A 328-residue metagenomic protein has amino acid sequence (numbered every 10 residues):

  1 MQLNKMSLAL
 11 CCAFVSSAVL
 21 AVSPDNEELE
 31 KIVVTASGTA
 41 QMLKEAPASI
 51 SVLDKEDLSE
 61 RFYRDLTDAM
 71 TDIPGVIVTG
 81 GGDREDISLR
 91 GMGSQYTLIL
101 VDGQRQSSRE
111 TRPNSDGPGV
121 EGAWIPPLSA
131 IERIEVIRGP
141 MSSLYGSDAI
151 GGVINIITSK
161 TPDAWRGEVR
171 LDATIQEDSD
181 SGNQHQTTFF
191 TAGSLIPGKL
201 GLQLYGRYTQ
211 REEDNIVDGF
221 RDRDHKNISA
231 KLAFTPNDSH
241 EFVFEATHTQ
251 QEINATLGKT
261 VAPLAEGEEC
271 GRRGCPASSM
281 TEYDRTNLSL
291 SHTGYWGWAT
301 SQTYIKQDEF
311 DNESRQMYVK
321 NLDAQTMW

Functional and structural regions predicted by a protein language model:
M1-D25: Cleavable N-terminal targeting peptides that direct proteins into the secretory/outer-membrane pathway or into
V22, N26-A164: Acidic, small-polar-rich N-terminal luminal/periplasmic segments of exported/outer-membrane proteins
D86, R133, R138, V153 (+5 more regions): Membrane-embedded beta-strand positions in outer-membrane beta-barrel channels/transporters
T111, S181, D214-D218, F242-G274 (+2 more regions): Outer-membrane beta-barrel and related beta-rich outer-membrane complex signature in Gram-negative bacteria
N114-G117, S129-E132, R138, S143-I216 (+1 more regions): Outer-membrane beta-barrel translocator/receptor signature
D116-G119, V136-I137, R170-T174, R211-I216 (+2 more regions): Extracytoplasmic loops and strand-loop junctions of Gram-negative outer membrane beta-barrel proteins
D180-T256, M280-T300: Transmembrane beta-barrel wall of Gram-negative outer-membrane proteins
G267-G274, S278-S289, T293-W328: Replace "related TpsB outer-membrane translocases also match" with "some related outer-membrane beta-barrels such as
